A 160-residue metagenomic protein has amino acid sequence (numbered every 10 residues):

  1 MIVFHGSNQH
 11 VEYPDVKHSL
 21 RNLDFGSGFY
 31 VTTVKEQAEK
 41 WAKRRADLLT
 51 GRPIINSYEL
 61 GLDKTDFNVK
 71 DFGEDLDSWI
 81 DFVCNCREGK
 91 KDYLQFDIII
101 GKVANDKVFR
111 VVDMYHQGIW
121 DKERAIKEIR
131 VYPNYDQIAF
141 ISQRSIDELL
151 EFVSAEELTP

Functional and structural regions predicted by a protein language model:
M1-D24: Short aromatic-glycine-(Arg/Gly/Cys) micro-motifs in beta-strand/loop hairpins
V11, L23-D24, K40, R44-P160: Conserved NAD+-utilizing ADP-ribose enzyme module
F25-Y30: A short, exposed loop/beta-hairpin motif centered on an aromatic-Gly-Thr core
